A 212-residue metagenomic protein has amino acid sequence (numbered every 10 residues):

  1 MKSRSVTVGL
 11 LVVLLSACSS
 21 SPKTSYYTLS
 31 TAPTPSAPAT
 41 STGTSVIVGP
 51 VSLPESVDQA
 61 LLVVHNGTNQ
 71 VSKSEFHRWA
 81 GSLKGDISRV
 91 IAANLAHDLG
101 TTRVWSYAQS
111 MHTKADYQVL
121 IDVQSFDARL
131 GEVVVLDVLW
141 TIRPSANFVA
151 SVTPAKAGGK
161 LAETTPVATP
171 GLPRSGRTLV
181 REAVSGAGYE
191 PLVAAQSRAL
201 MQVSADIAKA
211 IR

Functional and structural regions predicted by a protein language model:
M1-T7: Bacterial N-terminal signal peptides that target proteins for export
L14-A17: C-terminal motif of bacterial Sec signal peptides marking the signal peptidase cleavage site
S19-A37, D98-V152, K160-T169: Surface-exposed short loop/turn segments
T44-T113: N-terminal segment of the mature soluble domain
S45-P50, V63, Q118-D122, V135-T141 (+1 more regions): Soluble periplasmic/extracytoplasmic beta-strand elements of cell-envelope proteins
V71-A80, F148-D206: Short secondary-structure boundary motifs at beta->alpha junctions and helix caps
I207, I211-R212: Short, hydrophobic alpha-helical segments
